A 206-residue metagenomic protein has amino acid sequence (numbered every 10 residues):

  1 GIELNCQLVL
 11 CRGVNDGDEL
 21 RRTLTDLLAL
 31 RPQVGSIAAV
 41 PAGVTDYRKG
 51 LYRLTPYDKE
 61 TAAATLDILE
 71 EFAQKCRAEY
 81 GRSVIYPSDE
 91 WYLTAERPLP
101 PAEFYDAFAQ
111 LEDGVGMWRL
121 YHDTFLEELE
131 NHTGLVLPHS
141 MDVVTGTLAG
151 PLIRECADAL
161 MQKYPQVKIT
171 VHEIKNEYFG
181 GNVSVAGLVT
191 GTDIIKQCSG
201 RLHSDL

Functional and structural regions predicted by a protein language model:
G1-I2, T145: Extended, compositionally biased low-complexity polar/Lys-Gly-rich tracts and adjacent boundary/linker regions are
I2-G50, E60-E90: Conserved C-terminal portion of the radical SAM core fold that forms the substrate/S-adenosylmethionine-binding
N15-L20, Y47-Y52, T61, E96-P98 (+2 more regions): A short acidic (Asp/Glu
A95-L206: Radical SAM enzyme core and accessory elements
